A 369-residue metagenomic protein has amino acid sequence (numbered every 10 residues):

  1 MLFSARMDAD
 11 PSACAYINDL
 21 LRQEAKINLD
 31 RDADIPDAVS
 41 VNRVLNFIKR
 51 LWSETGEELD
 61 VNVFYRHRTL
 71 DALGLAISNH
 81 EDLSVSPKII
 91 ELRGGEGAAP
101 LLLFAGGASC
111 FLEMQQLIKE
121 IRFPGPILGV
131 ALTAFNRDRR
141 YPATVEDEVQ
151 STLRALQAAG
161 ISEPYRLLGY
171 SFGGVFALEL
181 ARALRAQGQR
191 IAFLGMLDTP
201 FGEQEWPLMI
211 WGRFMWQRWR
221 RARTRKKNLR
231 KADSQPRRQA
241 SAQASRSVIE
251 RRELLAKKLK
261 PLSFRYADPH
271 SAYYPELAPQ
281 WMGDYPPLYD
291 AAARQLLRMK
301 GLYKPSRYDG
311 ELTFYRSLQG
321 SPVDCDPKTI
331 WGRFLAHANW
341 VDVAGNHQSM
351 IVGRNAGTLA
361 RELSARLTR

Functional and structural regions predicted by a protein language model:
M1-S86, T199-W206, I210, G357-R361: Phosphopantetheine-dependent thiolation modules in NRPS/PKS and related acyl-activating systems
L75-R369: A hydrolase-biased, glycine/serine/histidine/acidic-enriched motif that marks catalytic-domain neighborhoods in diverse
